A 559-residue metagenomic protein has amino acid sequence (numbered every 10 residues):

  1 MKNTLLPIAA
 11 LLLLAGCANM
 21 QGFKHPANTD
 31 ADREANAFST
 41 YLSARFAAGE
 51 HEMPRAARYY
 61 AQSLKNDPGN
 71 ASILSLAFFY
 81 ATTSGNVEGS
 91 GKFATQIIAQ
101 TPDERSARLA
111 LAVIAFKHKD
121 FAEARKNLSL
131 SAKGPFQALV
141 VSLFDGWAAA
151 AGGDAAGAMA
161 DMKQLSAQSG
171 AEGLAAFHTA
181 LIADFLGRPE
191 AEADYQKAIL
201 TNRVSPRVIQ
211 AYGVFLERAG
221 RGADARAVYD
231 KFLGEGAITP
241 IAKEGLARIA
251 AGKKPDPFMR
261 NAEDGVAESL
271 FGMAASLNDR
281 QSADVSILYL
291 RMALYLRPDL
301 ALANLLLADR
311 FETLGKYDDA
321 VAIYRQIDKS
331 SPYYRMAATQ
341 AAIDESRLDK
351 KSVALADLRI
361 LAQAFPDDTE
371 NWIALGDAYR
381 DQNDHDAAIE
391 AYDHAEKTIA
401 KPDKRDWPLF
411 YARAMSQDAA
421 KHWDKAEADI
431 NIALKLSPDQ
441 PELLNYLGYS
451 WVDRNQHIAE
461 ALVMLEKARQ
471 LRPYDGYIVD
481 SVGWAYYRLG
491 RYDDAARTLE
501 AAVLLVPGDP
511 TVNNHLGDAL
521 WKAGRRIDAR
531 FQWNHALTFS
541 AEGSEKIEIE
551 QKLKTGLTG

Functional and structural regions predicted by a protein language model:
M1-L6: Bacterial N-terminal signal peptides that target proteins for export
A10-L11: Residue-level signal for mature regions of secreted extracellular proteins and peptides
L14-G16: C-terminal motif of bacterial Sec signal peptides marking the signal peptidase cleavage site
N19-G559: Alpha-solenoid helical repeat scaffolds
